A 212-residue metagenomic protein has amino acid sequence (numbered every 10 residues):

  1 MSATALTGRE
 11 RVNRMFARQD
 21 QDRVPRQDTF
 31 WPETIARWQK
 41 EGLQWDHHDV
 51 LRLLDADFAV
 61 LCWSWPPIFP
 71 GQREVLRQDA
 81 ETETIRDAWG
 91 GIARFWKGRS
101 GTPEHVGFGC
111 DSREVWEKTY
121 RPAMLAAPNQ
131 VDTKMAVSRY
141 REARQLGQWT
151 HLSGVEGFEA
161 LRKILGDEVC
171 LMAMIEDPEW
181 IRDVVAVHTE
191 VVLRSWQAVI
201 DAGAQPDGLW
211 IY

Functional and structural regions predicted by a protein language model:
M1-Y212: Catalytic cores of TIM-barrel enzymes
